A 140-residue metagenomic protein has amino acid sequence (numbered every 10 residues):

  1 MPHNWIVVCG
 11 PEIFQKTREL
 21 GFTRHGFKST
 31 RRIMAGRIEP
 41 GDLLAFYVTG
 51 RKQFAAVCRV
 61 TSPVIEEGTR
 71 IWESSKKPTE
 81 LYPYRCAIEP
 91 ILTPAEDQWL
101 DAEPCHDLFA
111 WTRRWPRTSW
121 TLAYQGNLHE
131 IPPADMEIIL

Functional and structural regions predicted by a protein language model:
M1-E12, G26-I33, G68-L140: Contiguous surface segments at macromolecular interaction interfaces
I6, A45, R59: Short, conserved beta-strand segments within well-ordered enzyme catalytic domains that often line or immediately flank
C9-E12, Y47-K52: Short, flexible beta-strand-to-coil junctions
Q15, Q53, E66-G68: Eukaryotic short linear interaction motifs
K16-F27: Short, polar loop/linker segments at the starts of domains and inter-domain junctions
M34-V48: Short coil-to-beta transition motif at edge beta-strands of beta-rich domains
F46-T49, P63-E66: Short helix-capping and hinge/turn segments at secondary-structure transitions, especially at repeat and domain
F54-P63: Short beta-strand-centered aromatic/proline hotspots
